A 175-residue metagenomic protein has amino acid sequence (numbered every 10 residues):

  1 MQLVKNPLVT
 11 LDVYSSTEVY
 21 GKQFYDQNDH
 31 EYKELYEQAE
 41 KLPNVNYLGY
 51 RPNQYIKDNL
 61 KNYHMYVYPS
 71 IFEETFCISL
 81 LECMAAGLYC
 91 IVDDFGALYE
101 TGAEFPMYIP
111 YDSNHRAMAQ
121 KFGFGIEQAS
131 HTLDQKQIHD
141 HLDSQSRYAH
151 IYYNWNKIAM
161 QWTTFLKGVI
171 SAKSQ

Functional and structural regions predicted by a protein language model:
S15-T17, Y25-Q54: Nucleotide-activated donor-binding/catalytic signature segment of Leloir-type glycosyltransferases, i.e., the conserved
Y50, D58-Y63: Short alpha-helical donor nucleotide-sugar binding micro-motif in glycosyltransferases
K57, L80-A85, G96-E100: Short alpha-helical segment that forms part of, or immediately flanks, the ligand-binding pocket in carbohydrate-active
I71-F72: Aromatic "clamp/platform" in nucleotide-sugar-dependent glycosyltransferases that forms part of the donor/acceptor
Y89-V92: Short hydrophobic beta-strand element within catalytic cores of glycosyltransferases and related nucleotide-activated
Y99-S130: Change "using UDP/GDP/dTDP sugars" to "using nucleotide sugars
S113, A117, D134-I170: A charged, aromatic-enriched C-terminal amphipathic alpha-helix characteristic of glycosyltransferases across folds
